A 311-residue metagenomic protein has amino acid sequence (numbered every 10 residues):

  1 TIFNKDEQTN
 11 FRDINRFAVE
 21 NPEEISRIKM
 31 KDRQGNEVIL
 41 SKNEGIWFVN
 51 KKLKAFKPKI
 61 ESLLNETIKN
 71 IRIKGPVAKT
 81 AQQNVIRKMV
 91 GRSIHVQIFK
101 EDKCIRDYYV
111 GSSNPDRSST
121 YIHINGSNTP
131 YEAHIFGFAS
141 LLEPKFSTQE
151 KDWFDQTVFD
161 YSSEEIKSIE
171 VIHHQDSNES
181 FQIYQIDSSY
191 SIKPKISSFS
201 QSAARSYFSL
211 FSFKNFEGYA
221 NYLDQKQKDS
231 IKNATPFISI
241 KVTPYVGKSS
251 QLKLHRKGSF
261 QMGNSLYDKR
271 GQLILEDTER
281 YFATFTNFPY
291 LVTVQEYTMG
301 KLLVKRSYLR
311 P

Functional and structural regions predicted by a protein language model:
T1-P311: Soluble, acidic/polar mature domains that operate outside membranes
